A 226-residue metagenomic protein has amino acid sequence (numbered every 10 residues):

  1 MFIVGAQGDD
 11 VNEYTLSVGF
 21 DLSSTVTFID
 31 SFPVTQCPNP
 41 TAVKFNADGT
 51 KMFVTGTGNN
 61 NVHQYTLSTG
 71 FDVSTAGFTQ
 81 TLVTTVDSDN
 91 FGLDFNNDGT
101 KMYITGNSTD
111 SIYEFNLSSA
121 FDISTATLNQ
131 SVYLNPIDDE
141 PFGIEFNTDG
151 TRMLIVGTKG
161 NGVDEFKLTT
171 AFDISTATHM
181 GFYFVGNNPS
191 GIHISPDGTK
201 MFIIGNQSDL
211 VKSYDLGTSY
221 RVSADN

Functional and structural regions predicted by a protein language model:
A6-Q7, T57, N107, T158 (+1 more regions): Short loop/turn segments immediately following the C-termini of beta-strands
D10-E13, N61-Q64, S111-E114, G162-E165 (+1 more regions): A short loop-to-beta-strand structural motif that recurs across blades of beta-propeller domains
Y14-S23, T66-S74, F115-S124, K167-S175 (+1 more regions): Short loop/turn segments immediately following beta-strands, especially the blade-tip and inter-blade linker loops
T27-V34, G77-T84, T127-N135, T178-F184: A short beta-strand motif characteristic of beta-propeller blades
N39, D89, E140, N188: Beta-rich catalytic cores
A47-D48, N97-D98, T148-D149, I194-D197: Residue-level detector of Asp-centered blade-edge/turn motifs that repeat once per structural unit in beta-propeller
